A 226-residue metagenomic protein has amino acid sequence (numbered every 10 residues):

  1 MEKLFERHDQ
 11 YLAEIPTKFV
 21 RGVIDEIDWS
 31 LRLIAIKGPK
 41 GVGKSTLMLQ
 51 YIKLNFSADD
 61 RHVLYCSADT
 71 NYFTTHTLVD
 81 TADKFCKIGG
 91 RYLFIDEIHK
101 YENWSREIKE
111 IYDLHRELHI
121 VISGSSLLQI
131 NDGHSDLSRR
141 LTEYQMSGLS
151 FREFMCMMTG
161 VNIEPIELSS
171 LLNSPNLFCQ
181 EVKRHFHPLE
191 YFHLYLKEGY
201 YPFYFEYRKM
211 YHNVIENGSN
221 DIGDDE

Functional and structural regions predicted by a protein language model:
M1-E26: N-terminal pre-Walker A segment at the start of P-loop NTPase domains
E2-H8, T159-E226: Interdomain hinge/linker elements that couple catalytic modules in large macromolecular machines
I36: Hydrophobic anchor at the beta1->P-loop junction of P-loop NTPases
K40-G41: Walker A (P-loop) phosphate-binding loop of P-loop NTPases
K44-S45: Conserved lysine of the Walker
D60-Y92: Short glycine-rich substrate-engagement loop in P-loop NTPases that contacts/grips substrate
H119-S125: Structural recognition of the conserved hydrophobic beta-strand(s) that form the central parallel beta-sheet of P-loop
L128-E143, M157-T159: Short regulatory helix/loop adjacent to the ATP-binding pocket of P-loop NTPases
